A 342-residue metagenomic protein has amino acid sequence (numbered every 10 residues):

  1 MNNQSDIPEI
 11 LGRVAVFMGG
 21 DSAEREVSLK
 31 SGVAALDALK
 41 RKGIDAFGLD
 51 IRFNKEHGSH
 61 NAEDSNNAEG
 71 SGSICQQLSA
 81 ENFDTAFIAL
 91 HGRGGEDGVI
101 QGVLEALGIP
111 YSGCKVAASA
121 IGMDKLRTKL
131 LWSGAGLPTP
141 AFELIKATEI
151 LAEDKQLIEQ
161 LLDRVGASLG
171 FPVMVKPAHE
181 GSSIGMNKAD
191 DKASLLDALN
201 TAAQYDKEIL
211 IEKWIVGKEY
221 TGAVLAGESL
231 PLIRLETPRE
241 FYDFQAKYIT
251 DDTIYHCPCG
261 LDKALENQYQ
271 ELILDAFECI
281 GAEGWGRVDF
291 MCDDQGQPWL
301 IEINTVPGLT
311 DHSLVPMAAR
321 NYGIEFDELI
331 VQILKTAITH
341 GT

Functional and structural regions predicted by a protein language model:
M1-R127, L131, K146-Q160, T339-T342: ATP-binding N-terminal substructure of ATP-dependent carboxylate-amine bond-forming enzymes
N2, R234-G286, M317-T342: Active-site "cap" helix and flanking loop/linker of ATP-utilizing ligase/carboxylase catalytic domains
N2-M18, L78, I121-E212, V216-G217: Active-site nucleotide/adenylate-binding loops and adjacent lid/helix of ATP-dependent enzymes
A46, P110-Y111, T139, V173 (+1 more regions): Hydrophobic beta-strand scaffold residues
G92, P238, N304-A318: Glycine-rich phosphate/pyrophosphate-binding beta-alpha loops
N187-E271, C292-W299: Phosphate-binding site of ATP-dependent enzymes
K213, V224, F277-L309, A319: Conserved metal-phosphate-binding beta-hairpin within the catalytic cores of diverse ATP-dependent phosphoryl-transfer
